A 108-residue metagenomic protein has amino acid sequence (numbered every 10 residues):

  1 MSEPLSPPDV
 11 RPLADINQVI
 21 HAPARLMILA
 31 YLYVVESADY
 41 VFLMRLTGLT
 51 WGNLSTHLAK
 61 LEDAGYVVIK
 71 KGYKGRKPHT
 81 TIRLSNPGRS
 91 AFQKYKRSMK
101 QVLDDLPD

Functional and structural regions predicted by a protein language model:
S2-L13, A30, N86-D108: Amphipathic alpha-helical dimerization/coiled-coil segments that flank or bridge DNA-binding/regulatory modules
R11-N53, K74-R83: N-terminal helix-turn-helix DNA-binding core of bacterial DNA-binding proteins
L58-A59: Short, hydrophobic-biased segments on the C-terminal half of alpha helices that form "recognition helices"
G65: Glycine-centered, phosphate/nucleic-acid-interacting loop/turn motifs that mediate DNA/RNA or nucleotide
I69: Short beta-strand "wing" residues that participate in macromolecule-binding interfaces
